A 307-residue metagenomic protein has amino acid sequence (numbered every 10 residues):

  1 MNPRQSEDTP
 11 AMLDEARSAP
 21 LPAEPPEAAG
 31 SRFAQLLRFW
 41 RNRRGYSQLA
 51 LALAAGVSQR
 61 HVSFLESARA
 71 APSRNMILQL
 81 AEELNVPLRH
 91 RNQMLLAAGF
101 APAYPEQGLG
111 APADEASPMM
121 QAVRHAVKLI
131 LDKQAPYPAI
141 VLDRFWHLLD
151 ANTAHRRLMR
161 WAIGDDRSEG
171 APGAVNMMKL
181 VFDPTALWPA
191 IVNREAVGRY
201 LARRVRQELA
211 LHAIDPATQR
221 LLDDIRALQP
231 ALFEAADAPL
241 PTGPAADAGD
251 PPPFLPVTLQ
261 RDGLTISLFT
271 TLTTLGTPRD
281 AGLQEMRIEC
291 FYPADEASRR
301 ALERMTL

Functional and structural regions predicted by a protein language model:
N2-R44: A short, Lys/Arg-rich alpha-helix, primarily the initiator
Q35, G45-Y46, P72-N75: Residue-level signal for the short linker/turn that defines the boundary of a DNA-recognition helix
N42, L53, E82: Alpha-helical residues within the helix-turn-helix
A55-P72, A81: Recognition helix of helix-turn-helix/homeodomain-like DNA-binding domains that insert into the DNA major groove
N75-L78, E82-M119: Short amphipathic recognition helices of helix-turn-helix/homeodomain-type DNA-binding modules
M119, R124-P138, L142, L149-L307: Hydrophobic protein-protein interaction segments
